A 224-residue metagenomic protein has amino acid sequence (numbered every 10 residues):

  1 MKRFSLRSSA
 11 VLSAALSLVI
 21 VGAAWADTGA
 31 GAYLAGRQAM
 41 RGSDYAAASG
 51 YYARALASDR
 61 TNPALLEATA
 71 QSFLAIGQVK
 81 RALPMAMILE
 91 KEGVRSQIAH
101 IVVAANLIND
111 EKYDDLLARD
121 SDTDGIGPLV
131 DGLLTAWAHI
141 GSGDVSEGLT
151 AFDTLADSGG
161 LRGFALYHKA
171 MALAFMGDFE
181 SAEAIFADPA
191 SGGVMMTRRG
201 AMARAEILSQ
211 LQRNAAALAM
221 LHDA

Functional and structural regions predicted by a protein language model:
A24-Q71, A75-P84, E92-I98, A118: N-terminal leader/linker segments that initiate helical-solenoid repeat arrays
A26-A32, D59-L66, E92-I101, T123-L134 (+2 more regions): Generic helix N-cap/helix-start motif at coil->alpha-helix transitions
G36, A70, V103-A104, A136 (+2 more regions): Conserved small-residue packing positions in alpha-helical repeats and bundles
G42, I76, D110, S142-G143 (+2 more regions): Structural motif corresponding to the intra-repeat A-B loop/turn of tetratricopeptide repeats
Y45-A46, V79, Y113-D114, V145 (+2 more regions): TPR-repeat structural position
